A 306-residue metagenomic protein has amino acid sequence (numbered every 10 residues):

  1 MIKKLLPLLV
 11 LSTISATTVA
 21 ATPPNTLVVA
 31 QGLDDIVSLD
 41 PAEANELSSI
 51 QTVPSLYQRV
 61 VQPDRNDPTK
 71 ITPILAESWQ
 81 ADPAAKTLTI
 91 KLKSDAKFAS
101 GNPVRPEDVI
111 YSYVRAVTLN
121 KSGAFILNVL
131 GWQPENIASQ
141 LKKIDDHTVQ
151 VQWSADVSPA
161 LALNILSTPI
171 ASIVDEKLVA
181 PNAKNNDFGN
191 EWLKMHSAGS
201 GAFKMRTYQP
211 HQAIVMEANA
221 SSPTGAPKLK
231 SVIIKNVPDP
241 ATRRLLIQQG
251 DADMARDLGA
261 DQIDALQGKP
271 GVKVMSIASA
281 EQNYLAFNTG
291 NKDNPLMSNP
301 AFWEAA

Functional and structural regions predicted by a protein language model:
V28, R105-S112, D146-Q152, G201-A202 (+2 more regions): Alpha-helical secondary-structure segments
A30-P83, V114, K121, A198-S200: N-terminal lobe/hinge region of extracytoplasmic solute-binding protein
D34-I50, T72-L75, N102, D156-S172 (+3 more regions): A structural "hinge/loop" feature
E77-G123, Q150, L246, L296 (+1 more regions): Aromatic- and charge-enriched surface segment that lines or borders ligand/interaction sites
K91, V129-P181: Surface-exposed binding/hinge segments that line and control ligand-binding clefts or catalytic entry sites
S167-P227, S231: Gly/Pro-rich hinge or "lid" segments in bacterial periplasmic/extracellular proteins
E191, N219-A265: Ligand-site clamp/hinge motif
D264-S276: Ligand-binding "clamshell"
